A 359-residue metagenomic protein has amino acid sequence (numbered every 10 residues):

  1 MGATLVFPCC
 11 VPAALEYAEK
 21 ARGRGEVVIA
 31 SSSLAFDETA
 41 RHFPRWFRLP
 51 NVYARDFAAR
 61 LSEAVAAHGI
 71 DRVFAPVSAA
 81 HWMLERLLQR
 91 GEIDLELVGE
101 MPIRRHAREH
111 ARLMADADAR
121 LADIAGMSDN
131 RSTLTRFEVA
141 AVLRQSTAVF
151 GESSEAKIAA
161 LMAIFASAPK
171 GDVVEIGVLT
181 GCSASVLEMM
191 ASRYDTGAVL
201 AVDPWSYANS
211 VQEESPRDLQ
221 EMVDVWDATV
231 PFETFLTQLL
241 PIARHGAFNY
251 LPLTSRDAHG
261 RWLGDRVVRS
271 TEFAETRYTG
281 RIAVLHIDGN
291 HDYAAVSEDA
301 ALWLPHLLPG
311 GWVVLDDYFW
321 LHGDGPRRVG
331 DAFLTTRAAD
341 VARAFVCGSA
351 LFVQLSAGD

Functional and structural regions predicted by a protein language model:
M1-V98, P102: ATP-binding N-terminal substructure of ATP-dependent carboxylate-amine bond-forming enzymes
A40-H42, T135-R144, N209-R217: Short, basic/glycine-rich phosphate-binding loops at helix/coil junctions that contact nucleotide phosphates
L49-Y53, V149, S153, V223-D227 (+1 more regions): Pocket-edge positions in alpha/beta enzyme catalytic cores
Y53-F57, S153-A156, A295-E298: Short secondary-structure boundary/capping elements
R90-D123: Ser/Thr/Gly-rich flexible loops in soluble cytosolic domains mediating phosphotransfer, phosphorylation
R104, M162, A166-D359: S-adenosylmethionine/decaboxylated-SAM
A111-P169: Class I SAM-dependent methyltransferase Rossmann-like catalytic core, especially the SAM/SAH-binding loop
